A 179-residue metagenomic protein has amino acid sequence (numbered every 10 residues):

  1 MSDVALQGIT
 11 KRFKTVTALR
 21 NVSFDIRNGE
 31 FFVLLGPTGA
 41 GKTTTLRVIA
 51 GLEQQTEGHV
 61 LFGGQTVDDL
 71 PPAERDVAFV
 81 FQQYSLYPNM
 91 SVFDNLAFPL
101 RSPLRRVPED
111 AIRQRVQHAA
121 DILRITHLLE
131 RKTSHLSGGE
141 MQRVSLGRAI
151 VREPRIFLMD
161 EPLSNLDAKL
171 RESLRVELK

Functional and structural regions predicted by a protein language model:
V22-V33: Pre-Walker A (P-loop) beta-loop-beta motif of ABC nucleotide-binding domains
L35-P37: The feature captures the beta-strand-to-loop junction immediately N-terminal to the Walker
T43-L46, V144: ABC ATPase nucleotide-binding domain helices that frame the ATP-binding cleft
A50: Helix-to-loop junction immediately C-terminal to a conserved catalytic motif
G58-T66: Conserved ABC transporter NBD signature motif
D76, L86-K179: ABC ATPase nucleotide-binding domains
